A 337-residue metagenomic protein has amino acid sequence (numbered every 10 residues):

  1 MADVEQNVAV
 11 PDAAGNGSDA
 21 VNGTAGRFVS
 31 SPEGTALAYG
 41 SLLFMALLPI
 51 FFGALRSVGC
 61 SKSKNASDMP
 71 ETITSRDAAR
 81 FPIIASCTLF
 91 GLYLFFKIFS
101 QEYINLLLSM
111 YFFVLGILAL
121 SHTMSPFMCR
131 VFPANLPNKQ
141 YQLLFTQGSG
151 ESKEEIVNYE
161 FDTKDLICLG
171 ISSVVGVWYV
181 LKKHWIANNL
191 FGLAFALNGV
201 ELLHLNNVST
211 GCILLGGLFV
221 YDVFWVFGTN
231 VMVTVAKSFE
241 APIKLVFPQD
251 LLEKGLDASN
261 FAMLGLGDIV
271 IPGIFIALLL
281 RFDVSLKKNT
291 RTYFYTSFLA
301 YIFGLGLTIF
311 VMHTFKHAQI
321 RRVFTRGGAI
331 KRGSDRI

Functional and structural regions predicted by a protein language model:
A2-I337: A membrane-topology feature that recognizes alpha-helical transmembrane segments and their immediate juxtamembrane
